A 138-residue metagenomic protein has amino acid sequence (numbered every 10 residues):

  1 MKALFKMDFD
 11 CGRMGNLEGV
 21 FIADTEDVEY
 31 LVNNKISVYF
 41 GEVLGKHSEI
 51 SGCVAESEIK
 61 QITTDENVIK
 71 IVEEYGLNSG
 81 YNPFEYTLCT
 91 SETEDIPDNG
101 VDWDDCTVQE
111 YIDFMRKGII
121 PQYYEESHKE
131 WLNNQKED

Functional and structural regions predicted by a protein language model:
M1-I22: Short, extreme N-terminal segment that most often corresponds to the first beta-strand
D10-G12, D24-V28, I62: Generic structural motif
L17-L44: Short, flexible N-terminal segments of the mature chain
S37-D138: Short, mixed-charge low-complexity intrinsically disordered segments
